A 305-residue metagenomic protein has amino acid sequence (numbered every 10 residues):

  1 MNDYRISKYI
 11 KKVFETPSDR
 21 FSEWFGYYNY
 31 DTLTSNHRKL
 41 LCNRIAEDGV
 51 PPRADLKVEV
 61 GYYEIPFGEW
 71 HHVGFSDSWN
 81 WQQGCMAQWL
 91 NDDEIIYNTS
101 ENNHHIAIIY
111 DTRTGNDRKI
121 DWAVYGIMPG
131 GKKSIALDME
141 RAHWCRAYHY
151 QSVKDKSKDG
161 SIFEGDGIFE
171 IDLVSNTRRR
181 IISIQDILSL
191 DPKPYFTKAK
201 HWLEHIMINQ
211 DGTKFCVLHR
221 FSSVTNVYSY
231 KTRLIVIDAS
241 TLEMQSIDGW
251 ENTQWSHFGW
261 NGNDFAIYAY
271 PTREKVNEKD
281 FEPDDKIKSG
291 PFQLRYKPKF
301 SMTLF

Functional and structural regions predicted by a protein language model:
N2-G26, G61-Q82, T112-V124, V174-H201 (+3 more regions): Multi-bladed beta-propeller domains
S22-D31, A46-G49, R53-I106: Blade-loop segments of beta-propeller domains
T32, Q88, G126-M128, M207 (+1 more regions): Conserved beta-strand position repeated across blades of beta-propeller domains
S35-N36, N91, P129-G130, Q210-D211 (+1 more regions): Residue-level detector of Asp-centered blade-edge/turn motifs that repeat once per structural unit in beta-propeller
H37-L40, I95, S134, F215 (+1 more regions): Hydrophobic beta-strand positions that form the internal "hydrophobic ladder" of WD40/Gbeta-like beta-propeller blades
N43-K57, A136-D166, V217-K231, Y268-K299: Short, conserved, GDST-rich strand-edge loop motifs in beta-rich repeat architectures
F75-G167, R180-K198: Asp-box/WD-like beta-propeller blade repeats and closely related beta-sheet repeat scaffolds
K200-D285, Y296-M302: Beta-propeller domains
